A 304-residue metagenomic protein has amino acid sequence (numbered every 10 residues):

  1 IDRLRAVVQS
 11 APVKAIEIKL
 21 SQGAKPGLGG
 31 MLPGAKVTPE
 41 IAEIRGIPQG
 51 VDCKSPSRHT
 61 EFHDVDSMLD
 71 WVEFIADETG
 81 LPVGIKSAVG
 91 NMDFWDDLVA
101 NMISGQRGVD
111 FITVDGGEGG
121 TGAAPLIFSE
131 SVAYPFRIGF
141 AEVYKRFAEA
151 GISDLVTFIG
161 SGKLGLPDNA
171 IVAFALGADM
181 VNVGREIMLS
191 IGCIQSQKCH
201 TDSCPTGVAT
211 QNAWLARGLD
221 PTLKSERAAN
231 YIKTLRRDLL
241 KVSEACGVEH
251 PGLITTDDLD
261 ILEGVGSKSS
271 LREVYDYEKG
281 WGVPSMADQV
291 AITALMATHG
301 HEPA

Functional and structural regions predicted by a protein language model:
I1-A6, G27, K36-T38, N91 (+6 more regions): Alpha-helix initiation/capping motif
I1-V99: Active-site-facing alpha/beta catalytic cores
P12-K14, R107-G108, G177, G247: Short loop/turn motifs at secondary-structure junctions
I18, K36, R45, Q49-D52 (+7 more regions): Residue-level signal for well-ordered alpha-helical segments
D52-H59, I127, L219-E226: Short coil/turn segments at secondary-structure junctions
H59-A216: Glycine-rich phosphate/ribose-binding loops and adjacent secondary-structure elements that form binding surfaces
S131, E142-L155, G165-A304: Alpha/beta catalytic cores of nucleotide-metabolism and tRNA/nucleoside-modifying enzymes
